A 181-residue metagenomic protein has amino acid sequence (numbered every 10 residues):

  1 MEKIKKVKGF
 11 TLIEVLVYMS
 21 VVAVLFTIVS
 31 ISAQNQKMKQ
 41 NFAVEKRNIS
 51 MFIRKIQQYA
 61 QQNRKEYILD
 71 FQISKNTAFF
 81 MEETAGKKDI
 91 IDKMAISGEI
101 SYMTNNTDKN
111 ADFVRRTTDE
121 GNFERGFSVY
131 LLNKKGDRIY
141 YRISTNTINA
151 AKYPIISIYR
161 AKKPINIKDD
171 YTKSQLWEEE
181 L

Functional and structural regions predicted by a protein language model:
M1-Q34: N-terminal single-pass transmembrane signal-anchor helix
E2-L12, R64-K65, D70, K134: Short N-terminal signal/transit or membrane-insertion segments and the immediately adjacent low-complexity/disordered
I13-V15, M19-V21, K39-A43, S50-F52 (+3 more regions): N-terminal start-of-chain detector that recognizes signal peptides and the immediate post-cleavage beginning
I28, N35, Q58, Q62 (+2 more regions): N-terminal helix-rich module
K37-Y67: Membrane-proximal N-terminal amphipathic helix
